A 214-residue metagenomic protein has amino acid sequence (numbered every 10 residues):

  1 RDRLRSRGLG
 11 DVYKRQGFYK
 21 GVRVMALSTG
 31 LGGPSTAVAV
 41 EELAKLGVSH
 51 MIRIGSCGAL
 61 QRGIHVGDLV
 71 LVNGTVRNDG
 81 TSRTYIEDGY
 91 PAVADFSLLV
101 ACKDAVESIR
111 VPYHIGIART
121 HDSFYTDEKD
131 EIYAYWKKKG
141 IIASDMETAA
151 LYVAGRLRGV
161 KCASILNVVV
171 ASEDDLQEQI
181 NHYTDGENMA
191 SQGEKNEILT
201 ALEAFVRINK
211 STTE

Functional and structural regions predicted by a protein language model:
D2-Y13: Single conserved hydrophobic/aromatic residue that forms the stacking wall/gate of nucleotide- or nucleobase-binding
D11-E214: Glycine-rich phosphate- or other oxyanion-binding loops that anchor nucleotides, phosphorylated ligands
